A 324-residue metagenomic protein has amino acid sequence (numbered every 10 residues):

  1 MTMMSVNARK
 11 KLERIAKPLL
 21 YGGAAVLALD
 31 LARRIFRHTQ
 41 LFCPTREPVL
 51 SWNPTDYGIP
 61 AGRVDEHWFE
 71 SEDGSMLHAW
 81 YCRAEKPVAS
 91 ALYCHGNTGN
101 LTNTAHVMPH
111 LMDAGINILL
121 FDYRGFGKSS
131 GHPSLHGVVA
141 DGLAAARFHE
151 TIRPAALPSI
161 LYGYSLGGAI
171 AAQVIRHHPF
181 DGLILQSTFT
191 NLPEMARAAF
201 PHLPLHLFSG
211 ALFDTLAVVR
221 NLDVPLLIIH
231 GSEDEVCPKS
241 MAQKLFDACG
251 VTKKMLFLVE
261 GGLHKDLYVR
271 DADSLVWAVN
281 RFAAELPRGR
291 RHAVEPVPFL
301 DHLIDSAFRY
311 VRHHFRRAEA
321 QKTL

Functional and structural regions predicted by a protein language model:
P18-W68, D301-A320: An N-terminal hydrophobic leader/cap segment in hydrolases
E72-F148: Membrane-embedded segments
V107, T215, V224, P238-D247: Short alpha-helix in the alpha/beta-hydrolase fold that links the catalytic acid
F148-I152, A156-H202: Primarily recognizes the serine-hydrolase "nucleophile elbow" in alpha/beta-hydrolase and SGNH/GDSL folds
L222-D223, I228-H230, D234: Short beta-strand/loop motif that positions the catalytic acidic residue of the alpha/beta-hydrolase fold
S232-C237, H264-D266: Acidic catalytic loop of the alpha/beta-hydrolase fold
G262-A272: Catalytic histidine-centered segment of alpha/beta-hydrolase-like enzymes
D271-L324: Catalytic active-site module of serine/aspartate enzymes centered on a nucleophile-bearing elbow/loop
